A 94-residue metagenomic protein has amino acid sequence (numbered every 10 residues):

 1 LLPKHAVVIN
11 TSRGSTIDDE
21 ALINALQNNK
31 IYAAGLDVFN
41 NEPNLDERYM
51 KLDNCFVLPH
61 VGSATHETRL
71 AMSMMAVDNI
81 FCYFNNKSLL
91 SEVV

Functional and structural regions predicted by a protein language model:
L1: Short acidic alpha-helix that forms the nucleotide-activated donor recognition element in Leloir-type transferases
K4-V94: Rossmann-like dinucleotide-binding domain for NAD(H)/NADP(H)
